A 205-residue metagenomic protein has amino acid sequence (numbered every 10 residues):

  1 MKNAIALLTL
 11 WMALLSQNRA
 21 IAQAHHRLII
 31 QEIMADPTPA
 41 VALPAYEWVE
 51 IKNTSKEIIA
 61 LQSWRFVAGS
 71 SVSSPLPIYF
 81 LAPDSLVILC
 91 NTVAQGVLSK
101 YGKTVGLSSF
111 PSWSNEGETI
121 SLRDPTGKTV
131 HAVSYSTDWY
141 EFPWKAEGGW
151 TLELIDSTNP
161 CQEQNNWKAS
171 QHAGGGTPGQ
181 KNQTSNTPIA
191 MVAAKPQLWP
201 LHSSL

Functional and structural regions predicted by a protein language model:
M1-A24: Bacterial Sec-dependent N-terminal signal peptides
I21-Q164, A173, S185-Q197, H202: Activation on beta-sandwich/Ig-like modules and their edge loops
